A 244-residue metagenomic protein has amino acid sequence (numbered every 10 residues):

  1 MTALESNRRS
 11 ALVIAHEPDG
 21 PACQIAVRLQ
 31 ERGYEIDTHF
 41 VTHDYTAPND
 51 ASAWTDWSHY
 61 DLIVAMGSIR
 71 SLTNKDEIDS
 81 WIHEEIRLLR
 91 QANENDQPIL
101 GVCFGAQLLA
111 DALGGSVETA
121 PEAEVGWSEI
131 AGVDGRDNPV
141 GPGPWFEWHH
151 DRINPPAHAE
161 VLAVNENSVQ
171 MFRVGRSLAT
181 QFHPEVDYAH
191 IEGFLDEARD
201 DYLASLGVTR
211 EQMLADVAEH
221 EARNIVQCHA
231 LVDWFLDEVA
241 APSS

Functional and structural regions predicted by a protein language model:
A3-I14, E118, G132-S244: Amide-donor transfer/coupling interface in amidating biosynthetic enzymes
R9-L29, F40-D44: N-terminal beta1-alpha1 ligand-phosphate binding loop
A22-Q24, N74-D76, L109-A112, A157 (+2 more regions): Short glycine-/acidic-enriched loop or helix-start segments at secondary-structure transitions that form or flank
Q30-L100: Flexible gly/pro-rich beta->alpha loop and the following alpha-helix that scaffold active-site loops
F40-D50, E129, W145, V161-V164: Short gly/ser/thr-rich secondary-structure transition/capping motifs
G101, G105, A110: Gly/Ala-rich beta-loop-alpha elbow adjacent to hydrolase catalytic centers
Q107, G114-E118, E129: Conserved active-site segments centered on acidic
